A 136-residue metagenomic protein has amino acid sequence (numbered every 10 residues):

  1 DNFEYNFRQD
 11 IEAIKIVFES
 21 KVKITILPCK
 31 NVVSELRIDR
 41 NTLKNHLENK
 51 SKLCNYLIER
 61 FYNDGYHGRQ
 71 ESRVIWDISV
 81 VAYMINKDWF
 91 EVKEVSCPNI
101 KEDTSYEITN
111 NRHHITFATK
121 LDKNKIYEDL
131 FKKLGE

Functional and structural regions predicted by a protein language model:
D1-N2: Class I SAM-dependent methyltransferase SAM-binding "motif I" and its flanking Rossmann-like core
Y5-E19, K23-E136: Conformational coupling and interaction surfaces
